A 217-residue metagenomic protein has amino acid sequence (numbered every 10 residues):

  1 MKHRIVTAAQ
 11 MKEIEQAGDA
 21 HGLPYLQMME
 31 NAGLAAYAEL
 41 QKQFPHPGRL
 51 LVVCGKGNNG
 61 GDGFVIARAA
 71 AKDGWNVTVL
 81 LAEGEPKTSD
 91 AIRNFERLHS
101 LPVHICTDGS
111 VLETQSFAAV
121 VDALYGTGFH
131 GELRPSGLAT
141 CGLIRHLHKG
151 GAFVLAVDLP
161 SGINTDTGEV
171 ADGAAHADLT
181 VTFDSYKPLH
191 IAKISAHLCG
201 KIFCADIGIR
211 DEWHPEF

Functional and structural regions predicted by a protein language model:
M1-H46, R210-F217: Positively charged, low-complexity intrinsically disordered leader regions
K2-A9, F117-F217: YjeF_N-associated NAD(P)HX repair module
V6-A9, L23-A35, G61, S89 (+5 more regions): Conserved active-site and cofactor/substrate-binding residues in soluble primary-metabolism enzymes
A9-E13, A17, H21, L51 (+5 more regions): Generic alpha-helix detector with strongest preference for long hydrophobic helices that associate with membranes
E13, L23-P24, G48, E113 (+3 more regions): Hydrophobic alpha-helical context, especially transmembrane and signal-peptide helices
E15-D19, L40, F44, P102 (+4 more regions): Structural signal for hydrophobic packing residues in well-ordered secondary-structure cores of soluble enzyme domains
Y37-G126, H130-V157: Nucleotide and nucleotide-moiety/phosphate-recognizing core
